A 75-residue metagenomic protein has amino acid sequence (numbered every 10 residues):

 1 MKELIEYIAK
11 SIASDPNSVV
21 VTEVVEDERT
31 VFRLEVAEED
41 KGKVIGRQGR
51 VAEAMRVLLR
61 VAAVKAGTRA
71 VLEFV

Functional and structural regions predicted by a protein language model:
M1-K43, R47, A52-V75: RNA-contacting regions in translation and RNA-metabolism proteins, encompassing KH/S1 modules where present
